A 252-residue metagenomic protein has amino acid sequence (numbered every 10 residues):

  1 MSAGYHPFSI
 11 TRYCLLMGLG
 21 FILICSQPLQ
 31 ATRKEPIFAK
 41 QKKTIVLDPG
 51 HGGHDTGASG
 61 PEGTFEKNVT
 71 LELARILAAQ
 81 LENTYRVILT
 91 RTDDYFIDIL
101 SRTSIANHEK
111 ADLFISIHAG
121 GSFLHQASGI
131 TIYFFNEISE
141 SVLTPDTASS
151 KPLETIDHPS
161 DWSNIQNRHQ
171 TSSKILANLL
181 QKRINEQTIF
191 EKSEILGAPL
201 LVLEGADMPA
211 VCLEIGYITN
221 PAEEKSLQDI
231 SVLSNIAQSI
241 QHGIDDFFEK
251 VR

Functional and structural regions predicted by a protein language model:
M1-R252: Catalytic-site microenvironment of enzymes that process N-acetyl-hexosamine-containing cell-wall polysaccharides
